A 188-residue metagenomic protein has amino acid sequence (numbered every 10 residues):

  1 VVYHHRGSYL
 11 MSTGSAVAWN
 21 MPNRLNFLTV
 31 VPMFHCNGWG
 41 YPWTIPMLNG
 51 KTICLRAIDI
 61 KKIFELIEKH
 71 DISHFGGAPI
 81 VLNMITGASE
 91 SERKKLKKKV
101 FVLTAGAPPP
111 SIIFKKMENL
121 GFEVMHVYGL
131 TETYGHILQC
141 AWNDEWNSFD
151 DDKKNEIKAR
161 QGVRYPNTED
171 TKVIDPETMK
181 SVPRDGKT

Functional and structural regions predicted by a protein language model:
V1-M11: Conserved AMP-binding A3 loop
Y9-N26, F34-S73, A88, D170: Conserved AMP-binding/adenylation subdomain of ANL enzymes
L10, K61-K62, N83-M84, T131-G135: Short gly/pro/ser/thr-enriched loop/turn and capping motifs at secondary-structure boundaries
V31: Active-site beta-alpha turn of Rossmann-fold NAD(P)-dependent dehydrogenases/reductases
M47, K69-G77, T86-K158, P166-K172 (+1 more regions): Gly/Ser/Thr-rich phosphate-binding loop
D59, I80-L82, P109: Alpha-helix capping/helix-boundary segments
M179-T188: Short, intrinsically disordered, charge-balanced linker/junction segments flanking boundaries in proteins
